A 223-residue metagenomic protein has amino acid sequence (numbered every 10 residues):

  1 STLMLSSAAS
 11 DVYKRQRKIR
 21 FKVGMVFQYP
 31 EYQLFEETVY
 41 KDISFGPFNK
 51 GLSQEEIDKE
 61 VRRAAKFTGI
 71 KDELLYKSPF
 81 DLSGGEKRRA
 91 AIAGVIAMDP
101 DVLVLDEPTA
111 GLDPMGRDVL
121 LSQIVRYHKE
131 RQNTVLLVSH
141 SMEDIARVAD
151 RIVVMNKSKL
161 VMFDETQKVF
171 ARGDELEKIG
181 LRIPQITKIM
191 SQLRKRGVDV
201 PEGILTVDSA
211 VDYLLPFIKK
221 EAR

Functional and structural regions predicted by a protein language model:
S1-A9, Y13: Single conserved hydrophobic/aromatic residue that forms the stacking wall/gate of nucleotide- or nucleobase-binding
E55-E73: Conserved ABC ATPase "signature" region
S78-L82, E86: Conserved ABC ATPase signature
D99: Conserved catalytic motifs of ABC-family nucleotide-binding domains
L103-D106: Catalytic Walker B motif of ABC-type/P-loop ATPase nucleotide-binding domains
I145-R147: A short, surface-exposed alpha-helical micro-motif characterized by mixed small hydrophobic and charged/polar residues
